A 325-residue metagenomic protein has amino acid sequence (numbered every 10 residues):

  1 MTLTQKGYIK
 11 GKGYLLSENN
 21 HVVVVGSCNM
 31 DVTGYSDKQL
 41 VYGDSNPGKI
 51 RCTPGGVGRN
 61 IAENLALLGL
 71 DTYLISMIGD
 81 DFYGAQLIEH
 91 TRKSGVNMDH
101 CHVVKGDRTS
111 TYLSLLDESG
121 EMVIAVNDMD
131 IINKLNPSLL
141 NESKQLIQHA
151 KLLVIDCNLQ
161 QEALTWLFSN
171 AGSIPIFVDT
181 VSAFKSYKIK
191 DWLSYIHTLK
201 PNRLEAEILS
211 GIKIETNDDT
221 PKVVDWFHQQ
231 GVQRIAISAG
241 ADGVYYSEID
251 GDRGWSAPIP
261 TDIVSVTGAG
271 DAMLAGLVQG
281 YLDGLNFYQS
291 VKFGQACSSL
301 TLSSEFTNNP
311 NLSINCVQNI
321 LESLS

Functional and structural regions predicted by a protein language model:
M1-M77, F82-V96, D262-I263: Glycine-rich phosphate/adenosyl-contacting loop at the front of the ribokinase-like
T2-V24, K185-S186, N217-S325: Conserved phosphate-binding/catalytic region of the ribokinase-like
T4-Y8, N133-S138, V178-F184: Short gly/ser/thr-rich secondary-structure transition/capping motifs
S94-G106: A glycine-rich helix N-cap at a beta->alpha junction
V103-V104, S114-L152: Conserved phosphate-binding/catalytic loop of the ribokinase/pfkB sugar-kinase fold
T111-L115, I124, G243-S247: Short beta-strand scaffold segments in enzyme catalytic cores
L152-K222, D242-G243: Conserved beta-alpha-beta core of the PfkB/ribokinase-like small-molecule kinase fold
